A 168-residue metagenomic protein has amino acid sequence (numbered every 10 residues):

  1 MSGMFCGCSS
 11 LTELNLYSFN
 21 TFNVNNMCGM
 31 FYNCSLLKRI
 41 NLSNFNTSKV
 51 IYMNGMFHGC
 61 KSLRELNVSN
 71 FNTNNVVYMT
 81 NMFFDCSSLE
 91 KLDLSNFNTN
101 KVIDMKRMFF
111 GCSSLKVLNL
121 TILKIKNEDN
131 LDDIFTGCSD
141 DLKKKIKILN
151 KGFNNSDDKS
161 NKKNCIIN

Functional and structural regions predicted by a protein language model:
S2-N168: Negatively charged
